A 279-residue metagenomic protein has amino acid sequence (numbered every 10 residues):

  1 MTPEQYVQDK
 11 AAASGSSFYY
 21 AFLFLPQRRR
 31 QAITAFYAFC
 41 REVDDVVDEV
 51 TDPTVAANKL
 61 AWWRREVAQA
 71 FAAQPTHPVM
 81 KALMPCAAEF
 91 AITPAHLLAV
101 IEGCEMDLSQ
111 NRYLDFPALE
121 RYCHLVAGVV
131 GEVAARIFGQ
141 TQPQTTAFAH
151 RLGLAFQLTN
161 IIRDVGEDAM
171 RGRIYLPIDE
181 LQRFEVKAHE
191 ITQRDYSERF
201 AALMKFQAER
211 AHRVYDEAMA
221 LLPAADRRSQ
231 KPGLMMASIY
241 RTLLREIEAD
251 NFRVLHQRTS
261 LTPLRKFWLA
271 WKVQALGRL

Functional and structural regions predicted by a protein language model:
M1-L158, I162, G166-L279: Catalytic cores of Mg2+-dependent Asp-rich isoprenoid enzymes
